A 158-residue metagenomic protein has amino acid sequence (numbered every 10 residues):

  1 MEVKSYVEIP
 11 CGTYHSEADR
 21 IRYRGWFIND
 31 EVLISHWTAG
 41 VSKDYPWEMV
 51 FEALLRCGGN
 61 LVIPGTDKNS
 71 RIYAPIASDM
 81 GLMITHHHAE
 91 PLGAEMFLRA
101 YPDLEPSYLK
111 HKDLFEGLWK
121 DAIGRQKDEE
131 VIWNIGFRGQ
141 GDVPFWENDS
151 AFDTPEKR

Functional and structural regions predicted by a protein language model:
M1-K112, K127-V131: Feature activates predominantly on carbohydrate-active enzymes
L114-E156: Active-site groove signature of glycoside hydrolases
